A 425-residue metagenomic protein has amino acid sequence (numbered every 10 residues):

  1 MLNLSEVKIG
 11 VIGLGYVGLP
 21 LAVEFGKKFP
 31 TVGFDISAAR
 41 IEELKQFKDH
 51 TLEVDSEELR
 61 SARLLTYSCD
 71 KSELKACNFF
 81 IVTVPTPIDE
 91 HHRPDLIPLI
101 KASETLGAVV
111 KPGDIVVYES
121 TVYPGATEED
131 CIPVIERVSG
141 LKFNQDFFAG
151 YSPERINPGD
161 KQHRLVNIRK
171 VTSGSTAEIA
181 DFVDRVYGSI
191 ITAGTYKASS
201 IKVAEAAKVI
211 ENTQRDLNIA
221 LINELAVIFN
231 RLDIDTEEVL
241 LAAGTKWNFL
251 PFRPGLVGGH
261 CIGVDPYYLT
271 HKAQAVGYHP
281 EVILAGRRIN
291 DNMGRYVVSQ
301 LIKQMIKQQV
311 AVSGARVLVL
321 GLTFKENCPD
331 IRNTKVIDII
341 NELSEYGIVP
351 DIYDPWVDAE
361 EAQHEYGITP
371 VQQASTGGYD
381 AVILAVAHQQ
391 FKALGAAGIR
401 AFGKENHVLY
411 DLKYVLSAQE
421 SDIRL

Functional and structural regions predicted by a protein language model:
M1-L425: Structural/interface elements that position substrates and couple domains in central-metabolism enzymes
